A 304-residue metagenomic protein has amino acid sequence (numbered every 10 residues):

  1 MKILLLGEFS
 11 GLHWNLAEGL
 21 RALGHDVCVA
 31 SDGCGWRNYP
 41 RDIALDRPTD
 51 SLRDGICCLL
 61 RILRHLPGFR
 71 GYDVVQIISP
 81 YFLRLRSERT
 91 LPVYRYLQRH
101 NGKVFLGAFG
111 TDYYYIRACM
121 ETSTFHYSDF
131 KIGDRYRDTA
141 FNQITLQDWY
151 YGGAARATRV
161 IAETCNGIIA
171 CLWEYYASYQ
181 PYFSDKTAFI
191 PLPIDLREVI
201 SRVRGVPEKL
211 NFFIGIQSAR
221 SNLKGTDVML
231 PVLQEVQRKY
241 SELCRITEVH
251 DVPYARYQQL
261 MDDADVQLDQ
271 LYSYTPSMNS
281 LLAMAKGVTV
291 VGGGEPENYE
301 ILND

Functional and structural regions predicted by a protein language model:
M1-I43, R99-G102, C165-G167: N-terminal subdomain of nucleotide-sugar transferases
K2-G7, P67-R89, K103-G107, V266: Short N-terminal targeting/anchoring amphipathic segment
G11-N15, R220-E235: A conserved mid-protein helix/loop that constitutes part of the nucleotide-sugar donor-binding site
Y39-R41, L45-D46, L106-Y151, A219 (+1 more regions): Acceptor-binding helix/loop patch of EC 2.4 sugar-transfer enzymes, predominantly nucleotide-sugar-dependent
R41-D46, Q270-S273, M278-D304: Catalytic binding pocket for nucleotide-activated donors in carbohydrate/polymer assembly enzymes
L63-R70, P92-R99, K103, D129-G167: Membrane-proximal helix-turn-helix segments that form the acceptor-binding/catalytic region of lipid-linked
Y115-I116, T145-T187, P231: A short, active-site helix/loop in glycosyltransferases that binds the activated sugar's phosphate group
A188-K224, L230: Conserved donor-binding/catalytic core segment of Leloir-type glycosyltransferases
